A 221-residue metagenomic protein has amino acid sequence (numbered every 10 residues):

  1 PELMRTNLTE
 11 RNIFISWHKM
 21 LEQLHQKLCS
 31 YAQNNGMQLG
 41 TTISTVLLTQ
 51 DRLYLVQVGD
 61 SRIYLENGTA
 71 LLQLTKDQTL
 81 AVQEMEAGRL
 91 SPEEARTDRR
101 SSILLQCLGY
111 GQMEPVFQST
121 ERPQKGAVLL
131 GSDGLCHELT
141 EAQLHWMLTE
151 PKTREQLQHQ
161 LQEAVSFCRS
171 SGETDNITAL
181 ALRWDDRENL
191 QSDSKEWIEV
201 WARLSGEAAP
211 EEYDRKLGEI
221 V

Functional and structural regions predicted by a protein language model:
P1-V221: PP2C/PPM-type serine/threonine phosphatase catalytic domain
